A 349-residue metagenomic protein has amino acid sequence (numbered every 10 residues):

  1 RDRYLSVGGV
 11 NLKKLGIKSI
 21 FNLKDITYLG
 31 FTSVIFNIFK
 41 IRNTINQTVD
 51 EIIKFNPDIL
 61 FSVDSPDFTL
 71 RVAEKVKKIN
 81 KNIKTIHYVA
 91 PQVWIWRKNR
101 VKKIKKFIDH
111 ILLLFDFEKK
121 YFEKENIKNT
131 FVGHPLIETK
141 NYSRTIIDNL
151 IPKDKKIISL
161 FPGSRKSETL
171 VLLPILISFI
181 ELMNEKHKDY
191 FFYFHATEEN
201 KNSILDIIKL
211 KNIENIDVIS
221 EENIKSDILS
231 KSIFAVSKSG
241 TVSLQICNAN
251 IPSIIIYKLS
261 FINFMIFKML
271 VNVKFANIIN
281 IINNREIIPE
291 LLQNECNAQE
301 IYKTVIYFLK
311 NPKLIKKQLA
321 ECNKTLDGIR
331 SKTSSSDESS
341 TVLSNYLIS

Functional and structural regions predicted by a protein language model:
R1-S349: Nucleotide-activated sugar donor-binding and catalytic core shared by glycosyltransferases and related lipid-linked
